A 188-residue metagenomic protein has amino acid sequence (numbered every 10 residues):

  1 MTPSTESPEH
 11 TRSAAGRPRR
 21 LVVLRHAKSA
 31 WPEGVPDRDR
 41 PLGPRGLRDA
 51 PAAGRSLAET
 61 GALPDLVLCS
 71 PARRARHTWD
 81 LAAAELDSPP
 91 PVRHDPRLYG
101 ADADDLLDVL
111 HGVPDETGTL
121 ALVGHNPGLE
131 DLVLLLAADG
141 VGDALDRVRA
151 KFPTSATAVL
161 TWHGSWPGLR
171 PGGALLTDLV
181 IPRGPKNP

Functional and structural regions predicted by a protein language model:
T2-R12, G16-A101, D105, A137 (+2 more regions): Active-site-proximal alpha-helix that buttresses catalytic centers in soluble enzyme cores
L21, T119-A121, T157: Residue-level preference for the first positions of well-ordered beta-strands
T60-A62, V113-G118: Glycine-rich phosphate-binding loop signature in dinucleotide/nucleotide-binding domains
A72-R76, N126-P127, T154: Alpha-helix N-cap/helix-start capping motif
L107-V113: Short, surface-exposed amphipathic charged segments that create phosphate/polyanion-binding patches used for binding
G118-A137: A glycine-rich beta-strand to alpha-helix segment that forms a phosphate/ribose-binding loop at ligand/cofactor sites
A137-T177, I181: Domain-level recognition of soluble alpha/beta enzyme cores, biased toward histidine phosphatases/phosphomutases
